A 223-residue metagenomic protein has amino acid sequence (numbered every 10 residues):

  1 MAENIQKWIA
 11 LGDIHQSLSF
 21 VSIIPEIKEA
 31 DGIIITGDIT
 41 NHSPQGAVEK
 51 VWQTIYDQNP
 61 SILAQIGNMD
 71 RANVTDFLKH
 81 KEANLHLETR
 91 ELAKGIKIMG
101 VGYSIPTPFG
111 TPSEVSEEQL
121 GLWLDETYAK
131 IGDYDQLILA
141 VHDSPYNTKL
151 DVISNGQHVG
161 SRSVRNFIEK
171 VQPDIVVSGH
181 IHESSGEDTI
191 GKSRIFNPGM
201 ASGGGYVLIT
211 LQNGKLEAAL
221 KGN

Functional and structural regions predicted by a protein language model:
M1-D57, D133: N-terminal active-site segment of His-dependent metallophosphoesterases
A2-I5, E91-K94, V115, R162-K170 (+1 more regions): Binuclear metal-dependent phosphoesterase catalytic core
I9-A10, I96-V101, I195-N197: Short hydrophobic-aromatic micro-motifs
A10-G12, I33-D38, I62-N68, N84-H86 (+3 more regions): Active-site neighborhood of phospho(di)ester-bond hydrolases with catalytic His/Asp-centered motifs
H15-V21, T40-Q45, N68-T75, I105-G110 (+3 more regions): Active-site environment of divalent metal-dependent phosphoester hydrolases
Q16, D70-S163, G222: Conserved catalytic scaffold of divalent metal-dependent phosphoesterases
V21-P25, V48-Y56, V74-T75, Y128 (+1 more regions): Short amphipathic alpha-helical segments and helix-helix/interface helices
A30, N59, K81-E82, Y134 (+1 more regions): Short, well-ordered alpha-helix to beta-strand connector turns
